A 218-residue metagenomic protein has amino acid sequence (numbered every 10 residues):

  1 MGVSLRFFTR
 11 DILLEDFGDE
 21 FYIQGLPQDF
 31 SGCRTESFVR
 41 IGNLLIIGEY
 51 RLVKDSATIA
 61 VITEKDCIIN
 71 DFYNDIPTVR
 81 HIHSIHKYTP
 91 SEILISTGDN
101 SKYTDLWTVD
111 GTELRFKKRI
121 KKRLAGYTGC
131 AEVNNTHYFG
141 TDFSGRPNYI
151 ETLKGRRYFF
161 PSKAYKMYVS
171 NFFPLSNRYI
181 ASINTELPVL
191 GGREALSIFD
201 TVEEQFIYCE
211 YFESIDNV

Functional and structural regions predicted by a protein language model:
M1, F30-G42, V79-H86, K122-N134 (+2 more regions): Repeated scaffold domains used in trafficking and secretory/extracellular systems, primarily beta-propellers
M1-A57: Long, mid-chain structured domain cores
G2-T9, I47-R51, I95-G98, G140-D142 (+1 more regions): Recurrent small/Gly-Pro-centered beta-turn motifs in extracellular repeat architectures
F7-E15, K54-V61, S101-T108, G145-L153 (+1 more regions): Structural motif
D19-D29, C67-I76, R115-I120, R156-S162 (+1 more regions): A short beta-strand motif characteristic of beta-propeller blades
T63-D66, V109-E113, T152-G155, T201-E203: Short loop/turn segments that connect beta-strands within beta-propeller blades
D71-T152: Acidic, serine/threonine- and glycine-rich low-complexity intrinsically disordered segments that serve as flexible
T136-Y149, Y158-V218: Loop/turn-rich, solvent-exposed surfaces of beta-rich toroidal or solenoidal domains
